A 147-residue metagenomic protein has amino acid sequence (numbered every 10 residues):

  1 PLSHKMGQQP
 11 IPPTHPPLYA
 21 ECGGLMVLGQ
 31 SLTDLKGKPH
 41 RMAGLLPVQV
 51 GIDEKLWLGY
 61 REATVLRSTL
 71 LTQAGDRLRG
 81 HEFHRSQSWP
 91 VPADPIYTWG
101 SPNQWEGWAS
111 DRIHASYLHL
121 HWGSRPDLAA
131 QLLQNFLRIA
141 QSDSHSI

Functional and structural regions predicted by a protein language model:
P1-T69: Cysteine-nucleophile active-site neighborhood
I52-I147: Amide-donor transfer/coupling interface in amidating biosynthetic enzymes
